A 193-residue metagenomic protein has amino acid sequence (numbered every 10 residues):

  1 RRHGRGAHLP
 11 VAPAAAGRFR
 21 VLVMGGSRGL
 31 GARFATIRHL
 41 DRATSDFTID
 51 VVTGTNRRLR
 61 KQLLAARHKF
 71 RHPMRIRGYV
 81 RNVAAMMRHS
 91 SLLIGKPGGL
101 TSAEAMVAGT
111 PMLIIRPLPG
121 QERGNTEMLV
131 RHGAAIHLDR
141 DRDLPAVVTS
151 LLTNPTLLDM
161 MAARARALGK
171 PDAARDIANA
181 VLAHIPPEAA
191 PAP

Functional and structural regions predicted by a protein language model:
R1-T53, R58-P193: Nucleotide-activated sugar donor-binding and catalytic core shared by glycosyltransferases and related lipid-linked
